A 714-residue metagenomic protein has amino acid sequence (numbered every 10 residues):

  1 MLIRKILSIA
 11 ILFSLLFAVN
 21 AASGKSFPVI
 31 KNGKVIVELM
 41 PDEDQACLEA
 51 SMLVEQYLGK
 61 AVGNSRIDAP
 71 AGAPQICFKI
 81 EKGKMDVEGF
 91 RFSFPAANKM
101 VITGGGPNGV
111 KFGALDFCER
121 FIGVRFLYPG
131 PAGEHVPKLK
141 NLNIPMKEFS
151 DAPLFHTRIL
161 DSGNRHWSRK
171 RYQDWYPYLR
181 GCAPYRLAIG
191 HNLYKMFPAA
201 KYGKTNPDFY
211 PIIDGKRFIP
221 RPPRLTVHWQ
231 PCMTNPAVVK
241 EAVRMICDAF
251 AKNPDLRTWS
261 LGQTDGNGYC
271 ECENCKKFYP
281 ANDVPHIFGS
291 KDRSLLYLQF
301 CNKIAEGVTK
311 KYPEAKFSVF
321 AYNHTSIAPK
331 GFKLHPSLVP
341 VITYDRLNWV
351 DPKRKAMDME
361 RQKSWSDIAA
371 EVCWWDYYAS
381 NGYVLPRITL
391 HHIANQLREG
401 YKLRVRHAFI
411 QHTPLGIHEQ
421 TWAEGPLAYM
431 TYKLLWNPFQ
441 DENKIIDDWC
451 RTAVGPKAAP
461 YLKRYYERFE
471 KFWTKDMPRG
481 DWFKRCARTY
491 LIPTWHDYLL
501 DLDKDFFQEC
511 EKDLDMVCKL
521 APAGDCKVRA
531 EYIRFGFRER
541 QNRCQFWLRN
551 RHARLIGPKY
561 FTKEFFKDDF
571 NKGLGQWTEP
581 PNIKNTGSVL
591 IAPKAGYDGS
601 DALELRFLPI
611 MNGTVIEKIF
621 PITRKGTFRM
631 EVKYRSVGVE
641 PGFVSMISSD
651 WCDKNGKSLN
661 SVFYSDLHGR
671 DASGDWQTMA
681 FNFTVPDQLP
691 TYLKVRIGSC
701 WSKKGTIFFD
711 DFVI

Functional and structural regions predicted by a protein language model:
S8, L12-S14, N20-S93, K140-E148: Acidic, contiguous N-terminal accessory segments
Q45-A46, A50-L53, Y57, M85-L298 (+2 more regions): Feature activates predominantly on carbohydrate-active enzymes
A237-K240, D248, M357-P460: Structured mid-domain segments that build the active-site/substrate or prosthetic-cofactor binding neighborhood
T431-F570, G575-N582, I616, F620-R624 (+2 more regions): Catalytic domains of carbohydrate-active enzymes that cleave complex glycans
F566-F570, L603, V615-S645, Q677-V685 (+1 more regions): Extra-cytoplasmic beta-strand recognition segments
K572-A602: Extracellular glycan-recognition surfaces and repeat-rich motifs
G656-P690: Extracellular carbohydrate recognition and processing domains and analogous Trp-centered ligand-binding platforms
D675, S699-I714: Extracellular carbohydrate recognition
